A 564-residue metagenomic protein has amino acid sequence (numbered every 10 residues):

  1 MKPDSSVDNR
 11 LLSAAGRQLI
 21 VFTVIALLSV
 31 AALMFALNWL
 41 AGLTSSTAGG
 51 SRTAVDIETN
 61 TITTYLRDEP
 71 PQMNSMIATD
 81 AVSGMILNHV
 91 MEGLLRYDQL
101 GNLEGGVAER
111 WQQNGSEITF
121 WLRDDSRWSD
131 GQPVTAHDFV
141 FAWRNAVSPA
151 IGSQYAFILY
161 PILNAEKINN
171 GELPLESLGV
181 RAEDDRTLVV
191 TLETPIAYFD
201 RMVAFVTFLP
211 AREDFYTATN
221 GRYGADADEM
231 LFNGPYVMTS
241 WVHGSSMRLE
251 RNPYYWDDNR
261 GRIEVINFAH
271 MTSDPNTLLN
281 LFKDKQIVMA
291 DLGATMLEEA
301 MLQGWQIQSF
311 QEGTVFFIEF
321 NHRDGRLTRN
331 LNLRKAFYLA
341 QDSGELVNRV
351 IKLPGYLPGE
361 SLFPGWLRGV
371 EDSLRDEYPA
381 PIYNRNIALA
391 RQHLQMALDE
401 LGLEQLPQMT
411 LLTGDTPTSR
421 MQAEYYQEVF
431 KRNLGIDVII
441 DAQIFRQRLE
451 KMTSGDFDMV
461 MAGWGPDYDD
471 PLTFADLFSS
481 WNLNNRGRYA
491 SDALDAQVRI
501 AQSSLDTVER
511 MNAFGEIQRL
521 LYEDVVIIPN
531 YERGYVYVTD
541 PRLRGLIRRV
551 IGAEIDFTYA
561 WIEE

Functional and structural regions predicted by a protein language model:
A26-L27, H243, Q392-P466, Y535: Ligand/substrate-recognition segments at binding pockets and active sites
Y65-S116, L231-F232: N-terminal lobe/hinge region of extracytoplasmic solute-binding protein
T135-A142, D185-T191, P195, G234-P235 (+6 more regions): Alpha-helical secondary-structure segments
G171, R181, R186, L192-V265 (+3 more regions): Gly/Pro-rich hinge or "lid" segments in bacterial periplasmic/extracellular proteins
A227, Y254-A300: Ligand-site clamp/hinge motif
V350, S361, P381-N384, I436-R448 (+3 more regions): Extracytoplasmic/peripheral linker and loop segments enriched in polar/acidic and small residues with frequent Thr/Pro
L357-A397, T416-M421: Structural transition elements
Y537-E564: Long beta-strand-rich cores associated with HINT superfamily self-processing modules
